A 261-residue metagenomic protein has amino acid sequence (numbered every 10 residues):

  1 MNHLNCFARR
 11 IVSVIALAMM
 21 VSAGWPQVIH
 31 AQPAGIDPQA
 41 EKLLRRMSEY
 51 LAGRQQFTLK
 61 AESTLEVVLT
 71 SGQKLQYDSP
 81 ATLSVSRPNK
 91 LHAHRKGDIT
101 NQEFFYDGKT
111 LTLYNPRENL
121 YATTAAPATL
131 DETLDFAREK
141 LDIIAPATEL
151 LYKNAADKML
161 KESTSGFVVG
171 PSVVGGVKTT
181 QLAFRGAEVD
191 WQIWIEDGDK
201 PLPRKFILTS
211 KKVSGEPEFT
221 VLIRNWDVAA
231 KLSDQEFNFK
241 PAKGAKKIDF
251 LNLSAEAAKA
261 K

Functional and structural regions predicted by a protein language model:
M1-A8: N-terminal secretory signal peptides that target proteins for export/translocation
V12-G24: Bacterial N-terminal signal peptides
G24-A31: Sec/Tat signal peptide C-region and signal peptidase I cleavage site
Q32-L43, S71, L75, T110 (+4 more regions): Flexible, processing/modification-adjacent segments and terminal tails in exported/periplasmic/extracellular proteins
G35-L120: N-terminal mature ectodomain segment of secretory-pathway/periplasmic proteins
G35-P38, E62, T112, A122 (+1 more regions): Gly/Pro-enriched, hydrophobic low-complexity segments that function as extracytoplasmic propeptides/linkers
L43-A52, L150-A155, I207-S210, D234-Q235: Intrinsically disordered, low-complexity boundary segments flanking structured domains
T70, Q102-Y106, N115, T123-A125 (+4 more regions): A short, polar/proline- and glycine-enriched secondary-structure boundary/capping micro-motif
